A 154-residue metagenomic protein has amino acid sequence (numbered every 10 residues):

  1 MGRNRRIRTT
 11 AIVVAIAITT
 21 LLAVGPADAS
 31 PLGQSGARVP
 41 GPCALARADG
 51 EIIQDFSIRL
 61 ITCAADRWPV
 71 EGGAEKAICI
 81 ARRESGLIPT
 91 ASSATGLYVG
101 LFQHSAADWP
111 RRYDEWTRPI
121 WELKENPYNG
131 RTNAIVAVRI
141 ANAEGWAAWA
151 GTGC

Functional and structural regions predicted by a protein language model:
G2-S30: Secretory targeting and sorting signals
L21-L22, A29-L87: Export/targeting segments at the very N-terminus of extracytoplasmic proteins
D49-S57, V70-A74, A94-L97, L123-A134: Solvent-exposed, acidic/flexible segments
R59, C63, G72-C79, V99-Q103 (+1 more regions): Extracytoplasmic/secreted proteins, especially bacterial periplasmic and envelope-associated proteins
V70-I78, P89-A94, W146-C154: Surface-exposed patches in mature extracellular/periplasmic domains of secreted proteins
R82-G86, A106-P110, V138-A147: Sec-exported extracytoplasmic/periplasmic mature domains
P89, W116-T117, W121: Flexible, surface-exposed loop/gating regions in the mature catalytic domains of secreted/periplasmic hydrolases
T95-R118: Substrate-binding/active-site groove segments that recognize and process beta-1,4-linked N-acetyl-hexosamine
